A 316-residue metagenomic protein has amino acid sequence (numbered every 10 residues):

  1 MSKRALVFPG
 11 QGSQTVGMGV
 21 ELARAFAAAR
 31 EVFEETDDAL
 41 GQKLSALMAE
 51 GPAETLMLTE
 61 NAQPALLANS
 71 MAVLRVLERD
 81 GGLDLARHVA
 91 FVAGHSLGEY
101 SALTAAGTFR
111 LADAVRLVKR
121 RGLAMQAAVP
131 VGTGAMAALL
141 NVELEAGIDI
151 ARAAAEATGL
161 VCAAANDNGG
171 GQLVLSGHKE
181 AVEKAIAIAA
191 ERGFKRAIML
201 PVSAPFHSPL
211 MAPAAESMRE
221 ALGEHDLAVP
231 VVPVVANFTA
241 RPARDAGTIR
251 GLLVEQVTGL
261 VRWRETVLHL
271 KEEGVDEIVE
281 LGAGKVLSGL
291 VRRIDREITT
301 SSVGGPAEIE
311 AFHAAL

Functional and structural regions predicted by a protein language model:
S2-D149, L200, E277-E310: FabD-like malonyl-/acyl-CoA
Q11-S13, L40, A86, A106-T258: Alpha/beta catalytic cores of group-transfer enzymes, especially the acyltransferase/condensing modules of polyketide
S96, D226, G274: Conserved functional loop/turn residues at catalytic and ligand-binding sites
A181-V182, A221, G274, P306-L316: NAD(P)-dependent dehydrogenase/reductase Rossmann-like domain
A190, K271-G274: Non-catalytic positions within long, well-ordered alpha-helices that form the structural scaffold/packing of enzyme
V261: Active-site loop of classical SDR/Rossmann-like NAD(P)-dependent oxidoreductases, centered on the catalytic Tyr-X3-Lys
R264-L268: Short hydrophobic/charged patches on amphipathic alpha-helices used for structural packing and interfaces
